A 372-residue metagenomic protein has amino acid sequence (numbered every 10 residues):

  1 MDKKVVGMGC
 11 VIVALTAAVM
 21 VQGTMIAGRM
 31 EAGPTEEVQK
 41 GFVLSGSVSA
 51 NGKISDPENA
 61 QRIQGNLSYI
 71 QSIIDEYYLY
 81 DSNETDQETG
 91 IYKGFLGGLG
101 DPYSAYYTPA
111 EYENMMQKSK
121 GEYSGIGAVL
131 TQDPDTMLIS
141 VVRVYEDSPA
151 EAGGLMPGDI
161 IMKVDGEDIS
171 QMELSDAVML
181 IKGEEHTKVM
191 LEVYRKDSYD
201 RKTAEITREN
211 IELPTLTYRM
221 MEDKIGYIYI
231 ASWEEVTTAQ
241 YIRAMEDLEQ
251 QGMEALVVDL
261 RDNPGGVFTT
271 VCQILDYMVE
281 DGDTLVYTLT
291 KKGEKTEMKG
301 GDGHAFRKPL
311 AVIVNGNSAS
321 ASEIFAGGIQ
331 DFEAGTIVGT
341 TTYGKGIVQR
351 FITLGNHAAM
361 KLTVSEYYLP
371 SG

Functional and structural regions predicted by a protein language model:
D2, S140-V142, E151-P157, D165-D168 (+1 more regions): Cleft-lining beta-strand/loop regions that shape enzyme active-site pockets
D2-A105: Terminal targeting/pro-maturation regions of precursor/exported proteins
E31, I74-S140, K188-M190, Y194-E205: Extended, small/polar residue-biased N-terminal targeting/export presequences and adjacent propeptide/linker tracts
N51, L174-S175: Charged, amphipathic alpha-helical segments
E122-V164: Glycine-rich active-site/cofactor-binding loop and its immediate structural neighborhood
N356-S365: Short acidic, Pro/Gly- and aromatic-enriched capping/linker segments at domain boundaries
L369: Short, acidic, Ser/Thr-enriched surface-loop or helix-capping motifs
